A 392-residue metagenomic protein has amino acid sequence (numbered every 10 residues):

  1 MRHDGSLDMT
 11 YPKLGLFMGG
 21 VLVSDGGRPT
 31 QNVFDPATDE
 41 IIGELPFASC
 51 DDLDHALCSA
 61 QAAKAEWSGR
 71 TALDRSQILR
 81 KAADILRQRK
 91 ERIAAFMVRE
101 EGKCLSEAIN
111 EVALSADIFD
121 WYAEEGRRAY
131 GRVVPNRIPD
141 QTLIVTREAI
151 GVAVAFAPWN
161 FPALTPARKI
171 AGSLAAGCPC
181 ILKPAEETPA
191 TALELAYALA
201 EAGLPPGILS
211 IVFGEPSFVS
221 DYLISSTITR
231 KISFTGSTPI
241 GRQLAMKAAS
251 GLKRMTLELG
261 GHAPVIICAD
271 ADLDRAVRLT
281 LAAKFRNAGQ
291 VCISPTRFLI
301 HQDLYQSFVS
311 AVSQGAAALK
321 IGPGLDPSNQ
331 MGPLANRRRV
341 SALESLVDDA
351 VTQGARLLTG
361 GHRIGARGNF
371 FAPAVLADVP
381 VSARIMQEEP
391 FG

Functional and structural regions predicted by a protein language model:
M1-E44, Q77, K81, G131-F156 (+2 more regions): Terminal low-complexity tails and localization/encapsulation signals of metabolic enzymes
D39, R75, M97, F119 (+7 more regions): Residue-level signal for inorganic ion chemistry
E40-A129, D140: Glycine-rich loop-to-alpha-helix module at the N-terminal edge of alpha/beta enzyme cores
K81-I85, R89-R92, E194, A198-L204 (+5 more regions): Generic non-transmembrane alpha-helical segments
F96-K103, V134-D140, G260, D326-G332: Short linear capping/connector segments at secondary-structure termini
G131-R275: Rossmann-like NAD(P) dinucleotide-binding subdomain of oxidoreductase/dehydrogenase enzymes
K231, P239-R384: ALDH superfamily catalytic-core signature
E388-G392: Short, intrinsically disordered, charge-balanced linker/junction segments flanking boundaries in proteins
